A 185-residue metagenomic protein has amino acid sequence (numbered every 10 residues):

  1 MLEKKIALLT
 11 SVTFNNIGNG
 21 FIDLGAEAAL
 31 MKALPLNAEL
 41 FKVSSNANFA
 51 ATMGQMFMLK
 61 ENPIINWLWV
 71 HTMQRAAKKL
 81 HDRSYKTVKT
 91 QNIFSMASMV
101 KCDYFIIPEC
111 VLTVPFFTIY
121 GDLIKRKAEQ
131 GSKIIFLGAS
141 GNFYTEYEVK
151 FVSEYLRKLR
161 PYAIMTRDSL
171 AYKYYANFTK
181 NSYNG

Functional and structural regions predicted by a protein language model:
M1-L159: Aromatic- and Gly/Pro-rich donor/ligand-binding loops that form nucleotide- or phosphate-bearing donor binding pockets
Y147-G185: A nucleotide-sugar donor-handling region in carbohydrate enzymes
